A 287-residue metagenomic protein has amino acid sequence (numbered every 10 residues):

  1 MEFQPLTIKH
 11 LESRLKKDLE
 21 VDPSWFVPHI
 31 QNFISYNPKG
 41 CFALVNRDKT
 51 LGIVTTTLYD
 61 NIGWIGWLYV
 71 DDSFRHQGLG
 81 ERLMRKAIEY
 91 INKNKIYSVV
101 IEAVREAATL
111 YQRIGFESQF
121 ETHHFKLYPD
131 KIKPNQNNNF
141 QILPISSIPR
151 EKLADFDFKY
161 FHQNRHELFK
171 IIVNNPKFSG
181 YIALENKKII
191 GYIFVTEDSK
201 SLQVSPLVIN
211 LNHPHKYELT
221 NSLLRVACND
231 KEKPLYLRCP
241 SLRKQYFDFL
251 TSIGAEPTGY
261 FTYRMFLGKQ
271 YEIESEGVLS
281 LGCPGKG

Functional and structural regions predicted by a protein language model:
M1-F3: Extreme N-terminal starter segment of soluble prokaryotic enzymes
E12-R14, F116-Q203: Amide-forming acyltransferase catalytic core, primarily the GNAT-like/NAT-type and related acyltransferase folds
E12-T55, Y160-G180: Active-site rim helix/loop that mediates acceptor-substrate recognition in acyltransferases
A43, D48-T57, W64-Y69, I182 (+2 more regions): Conserved beta-strand in the GNAT
V70, H76-E89, K93, R113 (+1 more regions): Conserved acetyl-CoA-binding loop-helix of GNAT-fold acetyltransferases
I91-V104, D230-S241: Conserved GNAT acetyl-CoA-binding A-motif
T109, I114-K133, P234-G287: Active-site/acyl-donor-binding loops of N-acyltransferases
F178-G180, E185-T196, K200-C239: Flexible loop/N-cap segments at domain edges
